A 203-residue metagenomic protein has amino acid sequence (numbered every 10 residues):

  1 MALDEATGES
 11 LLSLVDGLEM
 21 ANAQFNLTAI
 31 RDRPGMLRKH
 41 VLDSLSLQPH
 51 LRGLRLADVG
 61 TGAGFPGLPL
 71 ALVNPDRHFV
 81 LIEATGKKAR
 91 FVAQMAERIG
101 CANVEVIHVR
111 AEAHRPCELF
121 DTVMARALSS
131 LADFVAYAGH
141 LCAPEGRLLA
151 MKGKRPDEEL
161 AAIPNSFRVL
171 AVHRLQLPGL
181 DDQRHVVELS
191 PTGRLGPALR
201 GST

Functional and structural regions predicted by a protein language model:
M1-A57, K87-V104: Class I SAM-dependent transferase core
N22-F25, F65, L170-L175: Residue-level signal for pocket-adjacent positions within structured domains
V59-T61: Conserved beta-strand/loop positions that form the S-adenosyl-L-methionine
A63-D76: Conserved SAM-binding loop of SAM-dependent methyltransferases across substrates and taxa, primarily the Class I
R77-T203: S-adenosylmethionine
